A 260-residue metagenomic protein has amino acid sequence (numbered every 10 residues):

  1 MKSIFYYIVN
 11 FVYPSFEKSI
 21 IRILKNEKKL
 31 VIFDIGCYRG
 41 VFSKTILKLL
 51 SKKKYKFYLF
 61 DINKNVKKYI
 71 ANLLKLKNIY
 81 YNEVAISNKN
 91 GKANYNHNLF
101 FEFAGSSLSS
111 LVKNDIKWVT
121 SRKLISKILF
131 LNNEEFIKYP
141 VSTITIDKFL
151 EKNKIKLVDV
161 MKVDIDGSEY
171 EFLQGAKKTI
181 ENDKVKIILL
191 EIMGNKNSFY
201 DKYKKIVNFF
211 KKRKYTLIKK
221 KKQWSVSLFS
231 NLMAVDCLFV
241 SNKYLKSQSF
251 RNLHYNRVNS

Functional and structural regions predicted by a protein language model:
M1-S260: Phosphate/nucleotide-binding beta-alpha loop and adjacent structural elements of enzyme active sites
